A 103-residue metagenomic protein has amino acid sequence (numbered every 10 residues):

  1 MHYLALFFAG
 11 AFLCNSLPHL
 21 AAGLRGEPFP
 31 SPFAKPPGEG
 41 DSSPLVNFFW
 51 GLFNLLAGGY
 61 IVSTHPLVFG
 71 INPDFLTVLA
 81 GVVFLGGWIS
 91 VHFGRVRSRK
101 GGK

Functional and structural regions predicted by a protein language model:
M1-K103: Membrane-interface extramembranous regions
